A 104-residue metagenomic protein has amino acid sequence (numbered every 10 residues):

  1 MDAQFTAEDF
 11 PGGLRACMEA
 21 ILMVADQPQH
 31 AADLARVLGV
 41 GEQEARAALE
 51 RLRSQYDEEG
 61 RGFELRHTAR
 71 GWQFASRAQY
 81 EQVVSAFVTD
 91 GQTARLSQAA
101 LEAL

Functional and structural regions predicted by a protein language model:
M1-L14: Phosphate-centric recognition/catalysis
M1-Q4, Q43-T89: Long, low-complexity, charged/polar intrinsically disordered regions in eukaryotic proteins
C17-I21, A100-L104: Short alpha-helical "packing" element that flanks the helix-turn-helix/winged-helix DNA-binding module
I21-L22, L34: Hydrophobic structural patches
V24-H30: Short capping segments at the starts of secondary-structure elements
H30-V37: A short acidic, leucine-rich amphipathic alpha-helix
V88-A103: Glycine-rich active-site/cofactor-binding loop and its immediate structural neighborhood
